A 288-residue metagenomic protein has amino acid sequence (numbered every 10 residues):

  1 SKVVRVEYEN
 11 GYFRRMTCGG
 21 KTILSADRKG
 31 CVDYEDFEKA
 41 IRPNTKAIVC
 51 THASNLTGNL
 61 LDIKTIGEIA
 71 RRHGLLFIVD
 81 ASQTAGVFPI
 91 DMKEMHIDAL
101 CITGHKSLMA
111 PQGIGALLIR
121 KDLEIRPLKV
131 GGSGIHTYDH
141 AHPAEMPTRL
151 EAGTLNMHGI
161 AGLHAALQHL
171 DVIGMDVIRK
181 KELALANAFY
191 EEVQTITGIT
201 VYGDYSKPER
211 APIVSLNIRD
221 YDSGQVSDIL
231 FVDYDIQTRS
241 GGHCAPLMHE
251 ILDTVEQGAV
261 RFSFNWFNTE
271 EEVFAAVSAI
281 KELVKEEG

Functional and structural regions predicted by a protein language model:
S1-G288: Pyridoxal 5′-phosphate
